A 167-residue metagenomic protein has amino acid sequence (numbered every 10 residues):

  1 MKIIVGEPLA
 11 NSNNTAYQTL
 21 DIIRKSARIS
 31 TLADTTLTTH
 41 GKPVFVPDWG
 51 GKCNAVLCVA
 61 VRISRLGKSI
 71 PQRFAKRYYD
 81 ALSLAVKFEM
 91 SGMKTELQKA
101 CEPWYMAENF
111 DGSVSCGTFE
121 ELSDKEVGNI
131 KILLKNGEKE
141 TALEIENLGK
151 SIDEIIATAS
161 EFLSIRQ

Functional and structural regions predicted by a protein language model:
M1-R166: Catalytic-core "active-site belt" of small-molecule-metabolizing enzymes, emphasizing His/Asp/Glu-rich regions
